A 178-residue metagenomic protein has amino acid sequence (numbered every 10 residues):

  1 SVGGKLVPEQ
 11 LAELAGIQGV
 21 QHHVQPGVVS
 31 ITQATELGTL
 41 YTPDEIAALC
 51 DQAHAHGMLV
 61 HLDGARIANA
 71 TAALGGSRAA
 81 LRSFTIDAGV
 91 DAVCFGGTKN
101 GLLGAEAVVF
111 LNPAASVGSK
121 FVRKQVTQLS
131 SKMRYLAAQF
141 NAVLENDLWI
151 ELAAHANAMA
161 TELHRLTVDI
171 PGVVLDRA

Functional and structural regions predicted by a protein language model:
S1-R177: Conserved PLP-enzyme active-site core in the AAT-like
